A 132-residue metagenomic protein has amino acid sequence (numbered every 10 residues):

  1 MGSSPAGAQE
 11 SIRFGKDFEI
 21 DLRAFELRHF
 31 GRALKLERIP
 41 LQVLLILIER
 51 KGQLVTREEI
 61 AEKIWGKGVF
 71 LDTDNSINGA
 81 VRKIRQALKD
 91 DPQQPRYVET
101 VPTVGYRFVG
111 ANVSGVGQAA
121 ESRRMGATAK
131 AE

Functional and structural regions predicted by a protein language model:
M1-E132: Cytosolic linker/terminal segments flanking nucleotidyl-cyclase catalytic modules
